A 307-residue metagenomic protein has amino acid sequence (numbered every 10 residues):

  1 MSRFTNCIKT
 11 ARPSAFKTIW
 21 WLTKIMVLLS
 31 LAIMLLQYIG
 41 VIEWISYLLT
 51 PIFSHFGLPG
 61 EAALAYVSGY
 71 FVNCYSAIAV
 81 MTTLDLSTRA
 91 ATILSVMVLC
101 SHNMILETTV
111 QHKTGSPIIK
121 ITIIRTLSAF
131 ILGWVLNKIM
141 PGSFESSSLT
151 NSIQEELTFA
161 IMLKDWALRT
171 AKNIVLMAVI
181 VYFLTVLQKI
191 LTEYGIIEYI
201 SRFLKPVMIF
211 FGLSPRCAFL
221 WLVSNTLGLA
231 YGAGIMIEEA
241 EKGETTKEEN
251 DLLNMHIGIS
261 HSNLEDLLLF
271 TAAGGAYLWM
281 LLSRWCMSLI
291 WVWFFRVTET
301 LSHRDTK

Functional and structural regions predicted by a protein language model:
M1-I52, T126-I209, C286, H303 (+1 more regions): Selected transmembrane alpha-helices and immediately adjacent juxtamembrane segments of polytopic inner-membrane
K24, L28, A32, V41 (+10 more regions): Hydrophobic faces of alpha-helical transmembrane segments in multi-pass integral membrane proteins
A32-I42, S76-M81, T192, N263-A272 (+1 more regions): Juxtamembrane "helix exit" motif at the C-terminal ends of alpha-helical transmembrane segments in multi-pass membrane
M34-W44, A63-A77, S116-T126, L168 (+2 more regions): Hydrophobic alpha-helical transmembrane segments
Y38, T82-R89, S143, G274-A276: Helix-coil boundary and interhelical linker segments in multi-pass alpha-helical membrane proteins
I45-T50, S54-E61, C100-S101: Membrane-anchoring/interfacial helices and their immediately flanking loops in integral membrane proteins
P59-T114, F210-T271: Alpha-helical membrane segments and immediately flanking helix-loop junctions that form or couple to the substrate/ion
S101-L157, E265, F270-R304: Transmembrane helix-loop-helix hairpins in multi-pass inner-membrane proteins
